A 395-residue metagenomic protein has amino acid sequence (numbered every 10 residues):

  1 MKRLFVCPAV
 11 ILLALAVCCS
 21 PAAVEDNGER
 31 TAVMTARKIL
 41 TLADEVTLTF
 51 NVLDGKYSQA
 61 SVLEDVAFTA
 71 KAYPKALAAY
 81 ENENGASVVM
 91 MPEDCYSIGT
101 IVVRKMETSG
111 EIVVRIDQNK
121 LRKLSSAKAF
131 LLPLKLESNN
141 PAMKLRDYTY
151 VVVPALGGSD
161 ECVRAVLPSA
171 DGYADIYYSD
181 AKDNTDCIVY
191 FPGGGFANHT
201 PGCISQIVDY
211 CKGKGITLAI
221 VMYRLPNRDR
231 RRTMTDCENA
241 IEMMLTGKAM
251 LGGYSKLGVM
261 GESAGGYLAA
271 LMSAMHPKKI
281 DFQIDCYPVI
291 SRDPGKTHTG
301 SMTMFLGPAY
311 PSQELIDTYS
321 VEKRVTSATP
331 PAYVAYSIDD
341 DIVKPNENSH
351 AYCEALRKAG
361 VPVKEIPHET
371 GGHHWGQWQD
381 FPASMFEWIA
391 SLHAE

Functional and structural regions predicted by a protein language model:
M1-D26: Bacterial Sec-dependent N-terminal signal peptides
K2, V10-L13, K38-L40, V46 (+7 more regions): Intrinsic-disorder/low-complexity peptide segments enriched for small residues
F5-P8, I39, V103, K123 (+2 more regions): Residues embedded in well-ordered secondary-structure elements
C19-S159: Short boundary segments that mark the start of a structured unit
G157-E395: Alpha/beta-hydrolase superfamily serine-hydrolase fold, recognizing
